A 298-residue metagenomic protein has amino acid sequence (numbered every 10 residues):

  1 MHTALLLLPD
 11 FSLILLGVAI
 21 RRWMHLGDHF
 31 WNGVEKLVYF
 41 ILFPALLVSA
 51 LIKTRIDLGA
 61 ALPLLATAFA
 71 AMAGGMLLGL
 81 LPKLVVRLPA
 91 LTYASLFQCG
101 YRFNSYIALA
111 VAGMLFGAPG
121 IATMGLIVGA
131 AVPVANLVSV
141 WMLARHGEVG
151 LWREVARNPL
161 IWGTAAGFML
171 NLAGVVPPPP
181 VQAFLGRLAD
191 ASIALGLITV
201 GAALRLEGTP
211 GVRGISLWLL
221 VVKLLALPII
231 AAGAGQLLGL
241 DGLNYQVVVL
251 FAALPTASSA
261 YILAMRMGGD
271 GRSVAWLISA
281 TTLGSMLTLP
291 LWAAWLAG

Functional and structural regions predicted by a protein language model:
M1-G298: Alpha-helical transmembrane segments of multi-pass small-molecule/ion transporters
